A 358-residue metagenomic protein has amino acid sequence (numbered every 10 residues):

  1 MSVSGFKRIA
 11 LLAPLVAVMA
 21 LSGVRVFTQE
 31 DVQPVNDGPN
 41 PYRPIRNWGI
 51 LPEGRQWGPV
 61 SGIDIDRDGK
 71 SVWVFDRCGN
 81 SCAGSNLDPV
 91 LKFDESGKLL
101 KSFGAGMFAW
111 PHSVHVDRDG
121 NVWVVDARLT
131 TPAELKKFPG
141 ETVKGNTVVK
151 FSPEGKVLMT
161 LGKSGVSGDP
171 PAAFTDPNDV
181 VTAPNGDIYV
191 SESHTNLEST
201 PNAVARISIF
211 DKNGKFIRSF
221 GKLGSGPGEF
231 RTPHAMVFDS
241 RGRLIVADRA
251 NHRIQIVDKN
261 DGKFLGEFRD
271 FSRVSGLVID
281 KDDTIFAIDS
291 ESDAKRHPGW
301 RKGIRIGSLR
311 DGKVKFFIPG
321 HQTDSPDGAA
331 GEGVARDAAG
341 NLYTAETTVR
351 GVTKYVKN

Functional and structural regions predicted by a protein language model:
M1-A13: Bacterial N-terminal signal peptides that target proteins for export
L12-S22: Bacterial N-terminal signal peptides
S22-N358: Eukaryotic scaffold repeat domains enriched in small/polar residues
